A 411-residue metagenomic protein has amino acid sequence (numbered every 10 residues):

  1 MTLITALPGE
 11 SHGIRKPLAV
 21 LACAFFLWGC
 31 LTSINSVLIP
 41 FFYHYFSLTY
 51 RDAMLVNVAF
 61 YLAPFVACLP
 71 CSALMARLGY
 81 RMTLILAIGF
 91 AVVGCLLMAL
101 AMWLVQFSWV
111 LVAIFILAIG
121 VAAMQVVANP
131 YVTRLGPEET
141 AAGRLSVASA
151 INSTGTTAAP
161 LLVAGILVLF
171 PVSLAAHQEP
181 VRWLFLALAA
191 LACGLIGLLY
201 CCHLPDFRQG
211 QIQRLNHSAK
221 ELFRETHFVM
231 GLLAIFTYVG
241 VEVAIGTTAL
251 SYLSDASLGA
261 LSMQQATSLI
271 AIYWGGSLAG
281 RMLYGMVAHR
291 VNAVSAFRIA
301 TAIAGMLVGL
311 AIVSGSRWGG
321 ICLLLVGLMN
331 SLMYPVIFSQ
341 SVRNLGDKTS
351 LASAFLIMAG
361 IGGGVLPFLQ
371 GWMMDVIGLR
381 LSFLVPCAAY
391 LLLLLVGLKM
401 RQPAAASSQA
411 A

Functional and structural regions predicted by a protein language model:
K16-F46, N129, A159, I245-L253: Extracytoplasmic
N35-I39, L222-A271: Extracytoplasmic gate region of multi-pass secondary transporters
L55-A73, A271-L283: Central cavity-lining transmembrane alpha-helices of secondary-active solute carriers, predominantly the Major
A67-Y80, L167, G280-N292, M374: Helix-to-loop junctions at the C-terminal end of transmembrane segments in multipass secondary transporters
G89-L104, A302-G315: C-terminal ends and interior cores of transmembrane alpha-helices in multi-pass membrane transporters/permeases
F107-M124, W318-M333: Hydrophobic core of transmembrane alpha-helices in multi-pass small-molecule transporters, especially MFS/SLC-type
A123-P137, S331-G346: Intracellular juxtamembrane helix-capping segments at the cytosolic ends of symmetry-related transmembrane helices
E138-E139, R144-C202: Helix-loop-helix hairpin linking two adjacent transmembrane segments in secondary transporters
